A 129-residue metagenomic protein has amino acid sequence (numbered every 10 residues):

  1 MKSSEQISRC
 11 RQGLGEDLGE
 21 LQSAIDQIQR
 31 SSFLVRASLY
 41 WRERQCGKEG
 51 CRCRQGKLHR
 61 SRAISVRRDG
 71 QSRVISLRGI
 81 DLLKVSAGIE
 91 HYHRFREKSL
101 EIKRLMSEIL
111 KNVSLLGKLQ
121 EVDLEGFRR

Functional and structural regions predicted by a protein language model:
M1-R129: A positively charged, amphipathic N-terminal helix/segment that binds anionic biomolecules
